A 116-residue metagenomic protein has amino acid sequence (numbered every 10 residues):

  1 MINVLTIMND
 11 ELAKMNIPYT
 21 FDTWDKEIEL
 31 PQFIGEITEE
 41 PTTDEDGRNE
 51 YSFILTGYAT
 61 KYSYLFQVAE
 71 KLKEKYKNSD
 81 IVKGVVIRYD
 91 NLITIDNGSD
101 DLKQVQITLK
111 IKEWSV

Functional and structural regions predicted by a protein language model:
M1-E45, S63, Q67-E74, S79: Small/polar-rich, solvent-exposed N-terminal microdomains that initiate assembly or binding
E11-M15, E50, Y89-D90: A general secondary-structure boundary signal
T43-G47, G98-D101: Short, solvent-exposed beta-strand/turn "edge" segments of beta-rich domains on protein surfaces
G47-K61, K103-E113: Oligomerization/assembly interface segments of phage tail-like spikes and tubes
E74-V116: Acidic-leaning, charged glycine-interspersed low-complexity segments
